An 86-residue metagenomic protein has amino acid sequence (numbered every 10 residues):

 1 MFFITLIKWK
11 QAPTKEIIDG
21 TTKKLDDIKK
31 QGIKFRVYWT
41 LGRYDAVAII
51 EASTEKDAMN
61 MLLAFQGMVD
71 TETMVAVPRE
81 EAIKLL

Functional and structural regions predicted by a protein language model:
M1-K30, K34-F35, T40-D45, V77-L86: Short S/T/G/P-rich N-terminal loop/turn motif that feeds into the first structured element of a domain
I4-I7, L41-L63: Short, well-ordered beta-strand segments in beta-rich or mixed alpha/beta enzyme and ligand-binding folds
A52-I83: An amphipathic, aromatic/His-enriched active-site/gating alpha helix that lines ligand/cofactor pockets
